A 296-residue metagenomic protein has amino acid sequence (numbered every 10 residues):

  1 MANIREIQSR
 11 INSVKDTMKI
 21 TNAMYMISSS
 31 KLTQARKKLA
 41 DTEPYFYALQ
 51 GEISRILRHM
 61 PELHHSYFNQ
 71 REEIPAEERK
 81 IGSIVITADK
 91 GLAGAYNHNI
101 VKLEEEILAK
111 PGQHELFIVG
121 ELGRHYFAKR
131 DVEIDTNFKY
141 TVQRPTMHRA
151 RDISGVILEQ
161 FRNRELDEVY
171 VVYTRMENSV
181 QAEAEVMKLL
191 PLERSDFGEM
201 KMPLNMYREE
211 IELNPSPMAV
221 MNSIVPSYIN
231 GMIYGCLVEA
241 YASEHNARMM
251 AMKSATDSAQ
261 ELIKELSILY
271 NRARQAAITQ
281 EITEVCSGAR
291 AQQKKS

Functional and structural regions predicted by a protein language model:
M1-S296: C-terminal beta-strand-loop-alpha-helix "lid" module of Rossmann-like NAD(P)-dependent dehydrogenases
